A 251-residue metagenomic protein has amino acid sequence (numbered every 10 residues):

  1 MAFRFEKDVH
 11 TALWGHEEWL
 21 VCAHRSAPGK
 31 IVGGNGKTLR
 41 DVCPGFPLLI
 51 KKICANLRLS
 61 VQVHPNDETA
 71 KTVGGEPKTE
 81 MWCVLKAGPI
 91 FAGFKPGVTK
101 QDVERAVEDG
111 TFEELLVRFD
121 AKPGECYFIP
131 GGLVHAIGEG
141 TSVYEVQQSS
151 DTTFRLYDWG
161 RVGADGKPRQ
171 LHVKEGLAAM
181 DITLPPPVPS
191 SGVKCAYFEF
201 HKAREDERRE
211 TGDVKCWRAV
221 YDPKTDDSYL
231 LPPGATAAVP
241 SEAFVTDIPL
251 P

Functional and structural regions predicted by a protein language model:
M1-V98, S150-T153, D158-P187, S191 (+2 more regions): Transition-metal
H64, G124, A203: Short hydrophobic/aromatic patches on the structural cores and recognition surfaces of FHA
T79, G140-T141: Short coil/turn connectors at secondary-structure junctions
P96-D109, C216: Short, basic/aromatic beta-hairpin or loop at an interaction surface
T111-L115: Short alpha-helix capping/helix-loop boundary micro-motifs
A121-E139, V146-Q148, G212, W217-D247: Conserved metal-binding segment of the jelly-roll/cupin
V193-T225: C-terminal accessory/binding modules appended to enzymatic or scaffolding proteins
